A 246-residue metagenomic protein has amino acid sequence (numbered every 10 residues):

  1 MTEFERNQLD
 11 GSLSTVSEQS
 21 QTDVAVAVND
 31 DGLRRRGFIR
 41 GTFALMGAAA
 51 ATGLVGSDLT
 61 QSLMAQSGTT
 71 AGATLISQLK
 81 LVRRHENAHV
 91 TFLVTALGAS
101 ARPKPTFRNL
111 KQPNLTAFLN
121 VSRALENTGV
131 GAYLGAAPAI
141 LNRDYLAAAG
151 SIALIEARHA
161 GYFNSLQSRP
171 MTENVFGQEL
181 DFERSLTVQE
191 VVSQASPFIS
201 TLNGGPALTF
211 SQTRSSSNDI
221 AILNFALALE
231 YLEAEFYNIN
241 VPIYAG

Functional and structural regions predicted by a protein language model:
T2-R34, R40-G246: All-alpha RGS (Regulator of G-protein Signaling) helical domain and cognate RGS-like helical scaffolds
